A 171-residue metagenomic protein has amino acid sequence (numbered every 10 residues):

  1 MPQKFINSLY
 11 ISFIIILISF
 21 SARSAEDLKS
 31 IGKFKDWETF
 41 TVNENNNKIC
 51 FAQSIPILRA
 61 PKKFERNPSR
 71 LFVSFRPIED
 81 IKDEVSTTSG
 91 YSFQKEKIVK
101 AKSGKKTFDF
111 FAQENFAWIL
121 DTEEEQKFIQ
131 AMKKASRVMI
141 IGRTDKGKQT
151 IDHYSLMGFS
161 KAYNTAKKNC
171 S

Functional and structural regions predicted by a protein language model:
M1-Y10: Bacterial N-terminal signal peptides that target proteins for export
F5, S21, N46: Catalytic cores of transferase enzymes with a strong primary signal for eukaryotic protein kinases
Y10-S19: Bacterial N-terminal signal peptides
S24-S171: A generic "folded-domain core" signal
